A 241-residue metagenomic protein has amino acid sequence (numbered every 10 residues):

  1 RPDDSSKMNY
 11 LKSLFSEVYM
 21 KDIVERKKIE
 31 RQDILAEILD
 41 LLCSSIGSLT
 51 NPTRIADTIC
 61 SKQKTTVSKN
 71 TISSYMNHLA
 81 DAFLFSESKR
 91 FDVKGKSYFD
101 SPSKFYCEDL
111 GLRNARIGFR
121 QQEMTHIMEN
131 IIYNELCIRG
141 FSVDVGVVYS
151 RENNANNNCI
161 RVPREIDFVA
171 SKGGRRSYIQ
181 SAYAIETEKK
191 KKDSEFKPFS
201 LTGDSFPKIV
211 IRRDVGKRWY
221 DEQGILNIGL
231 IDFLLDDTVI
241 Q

Functional and structural regions predicted by a protein language model:
R1-L49: Interdomain motor-coupling "hinge/lid" segment immediately C-terminal to the ATP-binding subdomain of NTP-driven enzymes
S6, E30-D33, V67, I127-M128 (+1 more regions): A generic structural signal for residues located within well-ordered alpha-helices of large catalytic or ligand-binding
N9-S13, Q32-A36, T53, N70-S73 (+2 more regions): Non-catalytic, well-ordered alpha-helical scaffold segments
V18, D22, L42, Q63 (+3 more regions): Conserved NTP-handling cores and scaffolds of large molecular machines
I23, C60-T71: Short, positively charged loop/turn segments that connect secondary-structure elements
D40-S44, C60, C137: Short, locally clustered residues in the helix-turn-helix/winged-helix DNA-binding domain
S48-I59: Short acidic, hydrophobic short linear motifs in intrinsically disordered regions
T71-Q241: A cross-kingdom feature that marks ATP-driven nucleic-acid transaction machinery
